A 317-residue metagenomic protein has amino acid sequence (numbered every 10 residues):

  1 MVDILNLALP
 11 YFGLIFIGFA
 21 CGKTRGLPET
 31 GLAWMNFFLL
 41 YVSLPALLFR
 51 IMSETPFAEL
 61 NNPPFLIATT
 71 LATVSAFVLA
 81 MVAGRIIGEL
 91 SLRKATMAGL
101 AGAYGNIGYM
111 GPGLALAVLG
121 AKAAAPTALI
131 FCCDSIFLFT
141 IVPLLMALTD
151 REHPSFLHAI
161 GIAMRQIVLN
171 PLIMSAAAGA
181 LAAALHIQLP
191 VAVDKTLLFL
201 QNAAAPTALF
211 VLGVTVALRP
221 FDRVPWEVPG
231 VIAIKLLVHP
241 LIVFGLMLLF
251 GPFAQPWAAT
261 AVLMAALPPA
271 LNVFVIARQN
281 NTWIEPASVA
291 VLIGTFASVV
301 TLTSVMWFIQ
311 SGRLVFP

Functional and structural regions predicted by a protein language model:
M1-P317: Alpha-helical transmembrane segments of multi-pass small-molecule/ion transporters
